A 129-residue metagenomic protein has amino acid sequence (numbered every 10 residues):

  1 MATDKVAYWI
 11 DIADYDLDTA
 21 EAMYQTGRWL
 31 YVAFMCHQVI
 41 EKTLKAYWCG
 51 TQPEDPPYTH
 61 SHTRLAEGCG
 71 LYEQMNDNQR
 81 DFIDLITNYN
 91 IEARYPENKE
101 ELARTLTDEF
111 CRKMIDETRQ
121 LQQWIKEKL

Functional and structural regions predicted by a protein language model:
M1-L129: Terminal alpha-helical segments
